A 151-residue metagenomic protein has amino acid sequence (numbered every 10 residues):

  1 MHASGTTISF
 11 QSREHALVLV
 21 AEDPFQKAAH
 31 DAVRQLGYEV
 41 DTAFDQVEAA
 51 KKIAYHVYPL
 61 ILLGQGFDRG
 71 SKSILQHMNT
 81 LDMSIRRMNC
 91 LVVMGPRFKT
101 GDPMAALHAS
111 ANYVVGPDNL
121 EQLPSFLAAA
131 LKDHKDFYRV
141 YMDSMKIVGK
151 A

Functional and structural regions predicted by a protein language model:
M1-A32, A129-A151: Non-catalytic signal-transmission and effector/linker regions of two-component phosphorelay proteins
V18-D23, F44, L63-F67, M94-R97: Structural motif
D31-V33, K52, A105: Alpha-helical interaction/dimerization surfaces of two-component signaling modules
F44-L60: Acidic, metal-coordinating helix/loop segments flanking the phosphotransfer/catalytic sites of two-component signaling
Y58-I85: Conserved phosphotransfer microenvironments
R86-T100: A short, hydrophobic beta-strand element within the central beta-sheet of small alpha/beta folds
R97-Y113: Alpha4 helix (beta4-alpha4-beta5 surface) of REC/receiver domains from two-component response regulators
D118-L127: C-terminal output helix
